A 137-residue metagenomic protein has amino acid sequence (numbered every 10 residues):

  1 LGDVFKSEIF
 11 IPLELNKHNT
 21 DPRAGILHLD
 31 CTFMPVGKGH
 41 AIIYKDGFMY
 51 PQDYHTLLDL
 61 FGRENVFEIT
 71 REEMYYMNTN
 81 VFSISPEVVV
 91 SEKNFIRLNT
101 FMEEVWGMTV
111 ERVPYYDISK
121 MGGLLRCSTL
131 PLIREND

Functional and structural regions predicted by a protein language model:
L1-D137: The feature marks the mature, well-folded catalytic cores of soluble enzymes
